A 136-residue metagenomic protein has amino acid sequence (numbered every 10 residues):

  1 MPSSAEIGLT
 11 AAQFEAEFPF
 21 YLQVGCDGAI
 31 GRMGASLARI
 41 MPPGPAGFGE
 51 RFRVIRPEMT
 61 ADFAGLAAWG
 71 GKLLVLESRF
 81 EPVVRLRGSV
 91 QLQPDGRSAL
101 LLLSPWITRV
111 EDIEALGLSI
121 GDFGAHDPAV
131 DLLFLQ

Functional and structural regions predicted by a protein language model:
M1-V24, S98-Q136: PAS-family sensory modules
F20, D27-G121: Sensory/regulatory domains in signal-transduction proteins
